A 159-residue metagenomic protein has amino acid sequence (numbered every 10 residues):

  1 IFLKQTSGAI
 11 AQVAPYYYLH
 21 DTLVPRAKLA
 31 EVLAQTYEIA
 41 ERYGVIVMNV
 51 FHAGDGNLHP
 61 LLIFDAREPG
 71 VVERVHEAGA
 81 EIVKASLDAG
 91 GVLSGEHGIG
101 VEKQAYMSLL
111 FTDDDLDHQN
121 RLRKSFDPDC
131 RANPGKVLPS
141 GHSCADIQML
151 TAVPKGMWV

Functional and structural regions predicted by a protein language model:
I1-A14, Q104-H118, D146-A152: Short, low-order "capping/linker" segments at domain edges
I1-A78, A85, A89: C-terminal substrate-recognition/cap domain of FAD-linked oxidoreductases
I1-F2, H52-N57, E96-Y106, G135-I147: A glycine-rich phosphate-binding loop feature that marks nucleotide/adenosyl-phosphate handling sites
I39, M107, L122-R123: Broad structural signal for hydrophobic residues in well-ordered alpha-helices, predominantly aliphatic
I46-F51, A89-G98, D129-G135: Flexible, glycine/charged-enriched surface loops at secondary-structure junctions
N57-L61, G79-V83, L87-T112: Cofactor-binding catalytic cores of oxidoreductases
F64-A66, D88, T112, K124 (+1 more regions): Short, well-ordered loop/turn and helix-capping segments at boundaries between secondary-structure elements and domains
D114-V159: Intrinsic disorder at enzyme termini
